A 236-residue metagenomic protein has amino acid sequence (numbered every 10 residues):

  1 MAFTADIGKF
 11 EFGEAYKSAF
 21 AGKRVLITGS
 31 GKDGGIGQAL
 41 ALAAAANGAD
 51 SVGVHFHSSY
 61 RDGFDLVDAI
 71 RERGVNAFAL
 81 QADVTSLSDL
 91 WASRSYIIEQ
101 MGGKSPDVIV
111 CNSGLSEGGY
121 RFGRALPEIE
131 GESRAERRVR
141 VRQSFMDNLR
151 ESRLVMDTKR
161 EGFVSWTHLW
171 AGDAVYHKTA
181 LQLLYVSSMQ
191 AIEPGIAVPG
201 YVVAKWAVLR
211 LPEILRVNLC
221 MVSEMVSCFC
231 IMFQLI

Functional and structural regions predicted by a protein language model:
M1-L26, R124-V139, Q143: Non-catalytic terminal and boundary segments that flank Rossmann-like NAD(P)-dependent oxidoreductase
F12-G53: Canonical Rossmann dinucleotide-binding motif of NAD(H)/NADP(H)-dependent dehydrogenases/reductases, specifically
G29, D33, L115-S116, F122 (+3 more regions): Catalytic loop of short-chain dehydrogenase/reductase
A49-D65: Conserved glycine-rich Rossmann-like NAD(P)H-binding loop of the short-chain dehydrogenase/reductase
Y60-R61, Q81-S95: The beta1-alpha1 cofactor-binding region of Rossmann-like NAD(H)/NADP(H)-dependent oxidoreductases
R73-F78, Y96-C111, E117-Y120, L126-S133 (+1 more regions): A glycine-rich helix->loop->beta "capping" turn within Rossmann-like NAD(P)(H)-dependent oxidoreductase domains
R94, W166-A171, P212: Short-chain dehydrogenase/reductase
